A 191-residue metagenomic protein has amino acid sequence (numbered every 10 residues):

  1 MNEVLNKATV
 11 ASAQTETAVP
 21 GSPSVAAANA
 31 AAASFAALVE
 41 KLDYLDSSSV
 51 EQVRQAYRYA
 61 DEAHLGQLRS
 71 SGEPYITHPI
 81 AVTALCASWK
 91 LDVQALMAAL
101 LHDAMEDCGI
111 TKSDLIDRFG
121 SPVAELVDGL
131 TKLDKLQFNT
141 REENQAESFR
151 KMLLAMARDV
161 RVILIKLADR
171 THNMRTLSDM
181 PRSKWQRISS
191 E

Functional and structural regions predicted by a protein language model:
M1-E191: Active-site helical microenvironments for divalent-metal-assisted chemistry
